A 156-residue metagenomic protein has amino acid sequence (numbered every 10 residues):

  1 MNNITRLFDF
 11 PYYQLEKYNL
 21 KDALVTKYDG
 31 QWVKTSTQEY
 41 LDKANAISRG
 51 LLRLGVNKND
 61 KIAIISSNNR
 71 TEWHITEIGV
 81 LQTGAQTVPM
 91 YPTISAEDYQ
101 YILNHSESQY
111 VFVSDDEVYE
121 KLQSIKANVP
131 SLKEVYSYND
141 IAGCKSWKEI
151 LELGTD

Functional and structural regions predicted by a protein language model:
N2-L24: A short N-terminal helical cap/helix-turn-helix that marks the beginning of AMP-binding/adenylate-forming
L20, L24-I78, S95-Q100, K148-G154: Conserved AMP-binding/adenylate-forming core of the ANL superfamily
N57, Q109, K133: Short acidic/polar active-site loop segments enriched in Thr and Asp
K61, Q86-T87, E107-V111: Short active-site oxyanion
E77-T83, H105: Short hydrophobic alpha-helices that are characteristic scaffold elements of the AMP-binding
V88, F112, E134-Y136: Hydrophobic/aromatic beta-strand patches that form the interior of the parallel beta-sheet core in alpha/beta enzyme
P92-S124: Conserved ATP-dependent adenylate/AMP-binding module captured primarily in the ANL superfamily
E117-D156: ANL superfamily adenylate-forming
